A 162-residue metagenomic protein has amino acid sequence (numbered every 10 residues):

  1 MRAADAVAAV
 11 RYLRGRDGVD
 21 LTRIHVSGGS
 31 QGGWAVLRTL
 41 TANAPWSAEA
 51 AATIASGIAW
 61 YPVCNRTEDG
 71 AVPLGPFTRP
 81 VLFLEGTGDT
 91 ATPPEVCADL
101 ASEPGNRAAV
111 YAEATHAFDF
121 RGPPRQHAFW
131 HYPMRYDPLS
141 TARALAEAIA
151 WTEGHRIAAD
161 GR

Functional and structural regions predicted by a protein language model:
M1-G18, D119-M134: Serine-hydrolase catalytic machinery in alpha/beta-hydrolase-like enzymes
A3-A4, A51, P94, P138-L145: Non-membrane alpha-helical structural segments and their capping/turn regions in soluble enzymes
A4-T78: Primarily recognizes the serine-hydrolase "nucleophile elbow" in alpha/beta-hydrolase and SGNH/GDSL folds
I24, V81, N106-R107: Short, conserved active-site loop motifs that form the nucleotide-linked donor/cofactor pocket
F77, F83-E85: Short beta-strand/loop motif that positions the catalytic acidic residue of the alpha/beta-hydrolase fold
T87-T92, H116: Acidic catalytic loop of the alpha/beta-hydrolase fold
T92-E103: Short alpha-helix in the alpha/beta-hydrolase fold that links the catalytic acid
N106-R162: C-terminal catalytic histidine-bearing segment of alpha/beta-hydrolase fold enzymes
